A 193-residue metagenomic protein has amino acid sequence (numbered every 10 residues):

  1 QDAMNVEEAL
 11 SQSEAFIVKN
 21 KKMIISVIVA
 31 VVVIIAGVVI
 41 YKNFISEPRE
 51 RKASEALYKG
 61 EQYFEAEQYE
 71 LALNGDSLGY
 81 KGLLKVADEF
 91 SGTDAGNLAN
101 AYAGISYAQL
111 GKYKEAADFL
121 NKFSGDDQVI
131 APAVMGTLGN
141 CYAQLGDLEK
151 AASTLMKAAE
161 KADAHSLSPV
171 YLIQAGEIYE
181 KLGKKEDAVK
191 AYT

Functional and structural regions predicted by a protein language model:
Q1-A30: N-terminal positive-inside, membrane-proximal cytosolic segments immediately preceding the first
E47, A87-G96, L110, S124-P132 (+1 more regions): Short solvent-exposed coil/turn linkers within tandem alpha-helical repeat scaffolds
